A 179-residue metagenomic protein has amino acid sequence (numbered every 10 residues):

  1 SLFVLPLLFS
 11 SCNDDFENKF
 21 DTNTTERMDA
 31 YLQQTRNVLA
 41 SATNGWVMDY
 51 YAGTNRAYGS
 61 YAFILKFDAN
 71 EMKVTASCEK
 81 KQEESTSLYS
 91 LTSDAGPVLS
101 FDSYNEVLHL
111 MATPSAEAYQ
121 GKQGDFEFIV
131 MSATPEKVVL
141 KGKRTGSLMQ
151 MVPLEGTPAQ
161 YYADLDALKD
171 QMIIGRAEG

Functional and structural regions predicted by a protein language model:
S1-L2: Sec-dependent signal peptide recognition, specifically the positively charged N-region followed immediately by
L8-S11: C-terminal motif of bacterial Sec signal peptides marking the signal peptidase cleavage site
N13-V98, A133, T145-S147, E155-G179: Acidic/polar, low-complexity intrinsically disordered N-terminal segments immediately downstream of a Sec signal
S103-M172: Beta-sheet ligand-binding and adhesion/scaffold domains
